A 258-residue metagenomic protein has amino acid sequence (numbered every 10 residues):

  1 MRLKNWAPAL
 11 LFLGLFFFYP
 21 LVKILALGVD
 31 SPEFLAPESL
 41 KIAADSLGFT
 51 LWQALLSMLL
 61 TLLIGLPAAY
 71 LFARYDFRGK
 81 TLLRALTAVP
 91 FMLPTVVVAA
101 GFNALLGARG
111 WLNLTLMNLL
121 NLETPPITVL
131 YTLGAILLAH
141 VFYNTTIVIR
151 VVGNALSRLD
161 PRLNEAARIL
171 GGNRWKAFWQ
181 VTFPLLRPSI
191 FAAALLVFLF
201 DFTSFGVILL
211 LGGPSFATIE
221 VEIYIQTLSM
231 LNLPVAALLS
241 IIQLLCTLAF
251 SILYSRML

Functional and structural regions predicted by a protein language model:
M1-P32, K41-S157, L185-G206, L210-G212 (+1 more regions): Membrane-water interface segments at the C-terminal ends of transmembrane alpha-helices in multi-pass inner-membrane
F34, P161, K176, P214-E220 (+1 more regions): Feature of multi-pass inner-membrane transport and sensor proteins that recognizes transmembrane helices together
A36-P37, A155-L156, Q180, L210-G213 (+1 more regions): Short alpha-helical segment immediately N-terminal to, or the first helix within, an HTH/HTH-like DNA-binding domain
D76-R78, S157-R162, G172-R174, P214-F216 (+1 more regions): Juxtamembrane helix-boundary/capping and inter-helix hinge elements in multi-pass membrane proteins
A104, G206-L231: Glycine-rich helix-loop "coupling/hinge" segments at transmembrane-helix boundaries in multipass transporters
N144-V148, R162, I219: N-terminal positioning helix adjacent to the helix-turn-helix/winged-helix DNA-binding module
L170-G171, P184: Glycine/proline-centered hinge or cleavage motifs at structural transition points of membrane proteins
